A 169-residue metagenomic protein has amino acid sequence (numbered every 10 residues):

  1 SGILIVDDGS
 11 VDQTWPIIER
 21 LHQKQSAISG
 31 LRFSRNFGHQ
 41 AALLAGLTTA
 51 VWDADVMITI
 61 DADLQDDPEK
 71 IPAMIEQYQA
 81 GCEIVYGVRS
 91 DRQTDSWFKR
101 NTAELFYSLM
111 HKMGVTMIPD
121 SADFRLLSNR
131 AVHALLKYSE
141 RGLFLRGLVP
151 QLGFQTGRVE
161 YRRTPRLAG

Functional and structural regions predicted by a protein language model:
S1-G9, L31-R32, I60: Short beta-strand/loop segment that forms part of the nucleotide-sugar
S1-L4, Q13, S26-I28, D55: Short loop->beta transition adjacent to catalytic acidic/histidine clusters or analogous donor-positioning motifs
D7-W15, L64-Q65: A conserved acidic beta->alpha catalytic loop
Q13, I17-R20, A45, A73: Alpha-helical transmission elements in cytosolic ATPase-linked domains
A27-S29, Q155-G157: Conserved beta-strand segments of alpha/beta enzyme cores
S29-R35, H39-W52, P68-L148, T164-G169: Acceptor/aglycone-binding surface of glycosyltransferases and processive sugar-polymer synthases
D53-Q65: Short beta-strand-to-loop acidic/aromatic patch adjacent to the donor-nucleotide binding site
V56, I84, T156: Short, Asp-centered acidic motifs that coordinate Mg2+ and/or phosphate in catalytic or ligand-binding sites
